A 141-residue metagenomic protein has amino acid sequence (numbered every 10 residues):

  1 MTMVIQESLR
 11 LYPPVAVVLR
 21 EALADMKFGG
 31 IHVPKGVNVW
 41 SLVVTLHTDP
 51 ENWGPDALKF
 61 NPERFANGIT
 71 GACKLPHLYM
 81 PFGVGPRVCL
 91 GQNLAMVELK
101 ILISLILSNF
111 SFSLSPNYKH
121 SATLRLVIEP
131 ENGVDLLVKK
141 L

Functional and structural regions predicted by a protein language model:
M1-G29: Conserved cytochrome P450 K-helix E-x-x-R motif and the immediately C-terminal K′/meander segment
S8-R10, N132-L141: C-terminal domain-closing interface element
V17, G68-L99, A122-R125: Cytochrome P450 heme-thiolate "Cys pocket" and heme-binding signature region
S41-T70: Conserved cytochrome P450 K-helix/beta-meander segment immediately N-terminal to the heme-binding cysteine loop
V43, L99, I103, L136-V138: Hydrophobic, repeat-rich solenoid/adaptor surfaces of innate immune receptors and signaling proteins
Q92-E129: Cytochrome P450 heme-binding "Cys pocket" and the immediately downstream C-terminal segment
